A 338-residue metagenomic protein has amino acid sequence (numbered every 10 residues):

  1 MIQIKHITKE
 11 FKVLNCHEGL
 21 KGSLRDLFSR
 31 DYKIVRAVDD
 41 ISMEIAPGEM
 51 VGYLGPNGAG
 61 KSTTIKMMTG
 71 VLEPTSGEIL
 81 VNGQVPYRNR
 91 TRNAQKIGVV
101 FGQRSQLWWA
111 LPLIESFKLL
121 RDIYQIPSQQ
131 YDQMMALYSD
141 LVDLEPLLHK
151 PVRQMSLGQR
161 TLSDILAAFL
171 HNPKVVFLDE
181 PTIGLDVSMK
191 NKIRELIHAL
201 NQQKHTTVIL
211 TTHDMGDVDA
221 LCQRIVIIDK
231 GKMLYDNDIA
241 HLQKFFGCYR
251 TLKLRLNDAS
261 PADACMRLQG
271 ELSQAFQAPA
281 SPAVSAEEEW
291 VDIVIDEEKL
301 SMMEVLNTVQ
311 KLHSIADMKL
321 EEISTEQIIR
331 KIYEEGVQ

Functional and structural regions predicted by a protein language model:
G19-L27, K118, D122, Q130-L147: Conserved ABC ATPase "signature" region
G77-R88, R92-A94: Conserved ABC transporter NBD signature motif
V176-E180: Catalytic Walker B motif of ABC-type/P-loop ATPase nucleotide-binding domains
E195-D296: ABC transporter nucleotide-binding domain
V294-Q338: C-terminal coupling/interaction segments
